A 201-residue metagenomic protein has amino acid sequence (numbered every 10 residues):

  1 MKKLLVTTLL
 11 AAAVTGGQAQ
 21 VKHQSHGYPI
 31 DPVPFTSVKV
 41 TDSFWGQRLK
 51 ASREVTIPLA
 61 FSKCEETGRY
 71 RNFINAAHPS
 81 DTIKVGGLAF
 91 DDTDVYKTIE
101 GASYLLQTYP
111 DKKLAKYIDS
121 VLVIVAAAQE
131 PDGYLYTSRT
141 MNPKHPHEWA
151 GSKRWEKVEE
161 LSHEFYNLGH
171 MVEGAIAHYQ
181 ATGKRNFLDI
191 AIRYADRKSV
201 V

Functional and structural regions predicted by a protein language model:
M1-V21: Bacterial Sec-dependent N-terminal signal peptides
Q20-V201: Glycan-recognition and catalytic cores of secretory/periplasmic carbohydrate-active enzymes
